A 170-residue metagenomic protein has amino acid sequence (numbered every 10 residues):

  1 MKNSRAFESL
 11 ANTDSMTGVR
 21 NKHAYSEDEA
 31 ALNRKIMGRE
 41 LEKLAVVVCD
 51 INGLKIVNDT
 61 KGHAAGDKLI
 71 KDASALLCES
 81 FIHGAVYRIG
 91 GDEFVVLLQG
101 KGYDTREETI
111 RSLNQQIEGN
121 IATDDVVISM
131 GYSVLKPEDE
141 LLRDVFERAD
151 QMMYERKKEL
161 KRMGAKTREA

Functional and structural regions predicted by a protein language model:
M1-E8: Juxtamembrane or sensor-core-proximal signal-transducing alpha helices that couple sensory domains to cytosolic
E8-N12, N21-A45, N52-E79, Y87-G91 (+4 more regions): Conserved long alpha-helical elements within nucleotide-processing catalytic cores of c-di-GMP signaling and class III
H63, E107-N114, E118, S129 (+1 more regions): Catalytic-core segments of nucleotide cyclases and related cyclic-nucleotide turnover enzymes
L76-S80, S112, Q116-T123: Generic non-transmembrane alpha-helical segments
V96, V126-I128: HATPase_c (GHKL) ATP-binding subdomain of two-component histidine kinases
V96-K101, V134-K136: Short beta-strand-to-loop capping motifs
